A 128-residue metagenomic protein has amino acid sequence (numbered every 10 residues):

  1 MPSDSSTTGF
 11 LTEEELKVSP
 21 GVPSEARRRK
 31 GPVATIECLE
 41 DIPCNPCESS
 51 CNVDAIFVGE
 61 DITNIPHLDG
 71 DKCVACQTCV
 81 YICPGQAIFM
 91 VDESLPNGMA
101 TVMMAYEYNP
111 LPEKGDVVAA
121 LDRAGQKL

Functional and structural regions predicted by a protein language model:
P2-D4, E40-C47, C76-C79: Cysteine-cluster motifs in flexible loop/terminal segments that predominantly coordinate metals
S3-R27: N-terminal intrinsically disordered, low-complexity regulatory tails that precede a folded domain
G21-P43, A55-A75, D92-Y108: Ferredoxin-like iron-sulfur electron-transfer modules
C79-S94: Short, structured interface segments
P110-E113: Short, well-ordered loop/turn sites that connect or cap secondary structure elements
A119-L121: A generic structural signal for residues embedded in beta-strands
G125-L128: Short beta-strand-centered aromatic/proline hotspots
